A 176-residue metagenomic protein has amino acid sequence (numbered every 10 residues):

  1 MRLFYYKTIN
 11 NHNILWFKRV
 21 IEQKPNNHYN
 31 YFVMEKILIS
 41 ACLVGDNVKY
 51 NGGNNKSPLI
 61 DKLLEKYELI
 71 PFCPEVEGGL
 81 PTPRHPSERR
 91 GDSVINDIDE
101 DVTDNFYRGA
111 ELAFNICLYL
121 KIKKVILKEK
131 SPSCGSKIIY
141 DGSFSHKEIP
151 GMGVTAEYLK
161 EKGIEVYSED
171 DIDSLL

Functional and structural regions predicted by a protein language model:
T8, K24-N26: Polybasic, lysine-rich low-complexity intrinsically disordered segments
M34-I37: Extreme N-terminal starter segment of soluble prokaryotic enzymes
C42, K128-S131, D171: Short, well-ordered beta-to-alpha junction loops that form the rim of enzyme active sites and present histidine/acidic
N55-N96: Short, surface-exposed acidic-centric catalytic microdomains
S57-L69, G109-K124: Short amphipathic alpha-helices and their capping/turn segments at secondary-structure boundaries
E77, S87-L112, I116, K147-L176: Divalent-metal-activated hydrolytic enzyme cores
